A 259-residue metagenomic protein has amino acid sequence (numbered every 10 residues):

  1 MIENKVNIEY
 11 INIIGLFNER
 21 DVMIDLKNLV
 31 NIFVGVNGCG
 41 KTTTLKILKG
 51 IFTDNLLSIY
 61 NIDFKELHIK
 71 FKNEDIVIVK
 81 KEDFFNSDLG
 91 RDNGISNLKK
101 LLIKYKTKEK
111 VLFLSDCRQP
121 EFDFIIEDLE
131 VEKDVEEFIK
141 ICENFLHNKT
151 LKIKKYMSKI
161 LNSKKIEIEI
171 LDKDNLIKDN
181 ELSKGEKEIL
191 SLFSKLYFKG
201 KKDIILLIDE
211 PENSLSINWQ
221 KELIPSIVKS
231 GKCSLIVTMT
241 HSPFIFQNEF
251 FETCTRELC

Functional and structural regions predicted by a protein language model:
M1-K5, L56-Y60, K65-K178: Phosphate-coordinating catalytic segments in nucleotide- and nucleic-acid-processing enzymes
M1-K81, Y156, I160-C259: Switch/communication elements of ASCE P-loop NTPase nucleotide-binding domains
